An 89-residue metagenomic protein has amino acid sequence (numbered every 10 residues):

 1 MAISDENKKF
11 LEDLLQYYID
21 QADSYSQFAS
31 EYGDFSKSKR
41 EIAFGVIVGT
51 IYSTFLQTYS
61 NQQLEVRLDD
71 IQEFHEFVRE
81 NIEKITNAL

Functional and structural regions predicted by a protein language model:
M1-E31: Short terminal alpha-helical segments
A2-K8, K37, E41, F77-N87: Cystatin/cathelin-like cysteine-protease inhibitor module
I3-S4, K8, V48, R67 (+2 more regions): Intrinsic-disorder-associated interaction segments
L14, Y18, T50-T54, N81: Amphipathic alpha-helical segments in well-ordered regions
K37-V66: Amphipathic protein-protein interaction modules
Q57-L89: Charged low-complexity stretches with an acidic bias
